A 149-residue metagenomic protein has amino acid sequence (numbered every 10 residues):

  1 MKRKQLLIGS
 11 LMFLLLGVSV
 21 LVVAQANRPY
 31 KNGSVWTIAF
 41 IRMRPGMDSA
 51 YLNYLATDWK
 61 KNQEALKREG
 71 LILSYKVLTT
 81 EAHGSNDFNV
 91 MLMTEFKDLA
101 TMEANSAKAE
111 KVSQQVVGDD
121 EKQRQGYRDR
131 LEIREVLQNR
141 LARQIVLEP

Functional and structural regions predicted by a protein language model:
M1-Q5: Positively charged n-region of N-terminal signal peptides that target proteins for export
G9-S19: Bacterial N-terminal signal peptides
V23-N27: Boundary of Sec targeting at the N-terminus
P29-G33, H83-F88, E132-R134: Extracellular/periplasmic catalytic domains that process cell-envelope and extracellular macromolecules
Y30, K61, A65-L73, M93-R143 (+1 more regions): An amphipathic, aromatic/His-enriched active-site/gating alpha helix that lines ligand/cofactor pockets
K31-G46, V90: Acidic/histidine-rich, surface-exposed loop or edge segments in extracytoplasmic proteins
A39, Y51, L92, M102: Hydrophobic pocket/interface hotspot
R44-M91: N-terminal, post-signal-peptide region of Sec/Tat-exported proteins
